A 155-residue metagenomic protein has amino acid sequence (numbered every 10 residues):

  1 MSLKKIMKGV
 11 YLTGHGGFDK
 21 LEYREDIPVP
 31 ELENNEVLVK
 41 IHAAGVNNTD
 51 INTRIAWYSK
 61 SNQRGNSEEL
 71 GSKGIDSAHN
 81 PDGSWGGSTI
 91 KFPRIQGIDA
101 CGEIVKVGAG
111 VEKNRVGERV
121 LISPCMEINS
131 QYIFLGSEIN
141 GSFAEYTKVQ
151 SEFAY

Functional and structural regions predicted by a protein language model:
L3-V10: Short structural boundary motif marking the start of a folded domain
H15-F18: Proline/serine/threonine-rich low-complexity linkers at boundaries of modular beta-sandwich domains
P28-A44, W57-M126: Glycine-rich beta-strand-centered segment in the early N-terminal region that forms part of a ligand/cofactor-binding
T49-R54: Cytochrome P450 core scaffold surrounding the K-helix E-X-X-R motif and the conserved "meander" helix-loop region
E127-G136: Short, Lys/Arg- and Gly-enriched loop/turn segments at beta-strand edges
E138-S151: A structural motif shared across PLP-dependent enzymes of the aminotransferase-like
